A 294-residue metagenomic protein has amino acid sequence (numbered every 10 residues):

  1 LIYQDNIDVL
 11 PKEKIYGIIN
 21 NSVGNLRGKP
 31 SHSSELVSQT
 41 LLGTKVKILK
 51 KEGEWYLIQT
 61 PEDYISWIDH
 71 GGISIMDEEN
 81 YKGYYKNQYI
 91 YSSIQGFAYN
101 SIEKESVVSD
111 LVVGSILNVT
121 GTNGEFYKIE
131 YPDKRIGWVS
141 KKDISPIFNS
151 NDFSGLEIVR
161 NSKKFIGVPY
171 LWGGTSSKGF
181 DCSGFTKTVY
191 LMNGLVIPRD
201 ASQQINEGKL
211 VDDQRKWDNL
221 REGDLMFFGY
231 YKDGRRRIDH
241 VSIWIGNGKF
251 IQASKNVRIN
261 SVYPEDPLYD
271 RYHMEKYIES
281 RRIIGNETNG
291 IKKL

Functional and structural regions predicted by a protein language model:
L1-I15, S31, E52, T60-I94 (+6 more regions): Boundary regions of SH3-family modules and the immediately adjacent low-complexity/disordered segments in eukaryotic
P30-E35, F97-V107, N206-K216: Short alpha-helix capping/helix-loop boundary micro-motifs
Q39, D110, K216-N219: Residue-level "contact hotspot" at macromolecular interaction interfaces
G43, L111-L117, G223: Loop/turn positions that initiate beta-strands
S74-M76, K82, N100, K104-S106 (+4 more regions): Aromatic- and glycine-rich peptidoglycan recognition patches
P146-F148, P169-S177, Y231: Second-shell loop/turn segments in exported
Y170-G184, T188-E222: Catalytic cysteine-centered active-site loop
